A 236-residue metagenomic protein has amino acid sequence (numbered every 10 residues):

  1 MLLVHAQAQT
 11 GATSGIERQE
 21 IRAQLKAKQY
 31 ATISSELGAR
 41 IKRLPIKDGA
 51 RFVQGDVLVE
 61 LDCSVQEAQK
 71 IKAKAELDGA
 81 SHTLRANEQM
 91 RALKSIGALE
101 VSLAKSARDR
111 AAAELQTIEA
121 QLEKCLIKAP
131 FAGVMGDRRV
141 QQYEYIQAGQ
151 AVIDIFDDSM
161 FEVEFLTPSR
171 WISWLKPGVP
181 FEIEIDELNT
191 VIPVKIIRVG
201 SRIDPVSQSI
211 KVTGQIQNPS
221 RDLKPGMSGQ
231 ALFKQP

Functional and structural regions predicted by a protein language model:
V4-G38, I197-R198, G229: N-terminal beta-strand block that forms a small beta-sandwich/beta-barrel module immediately after a flexible targeting
G15-E20, K128-A129, E184-P193: Short coil-to-beta-strand transition motifs
Q24, G38, K42-P45, R51-V57 (+4 more regions): Surface-exposed patches in structured soluble domains
Q29, P45, D62, R139 (+4 more regions): A generic structural motif
V65-A120, R138, V163, S207: Alpha-helical coiled-coil segments
V65-Q66, D186-T190, Q235-P236: Short, charged beta-turn/beta-strand-edge "cap" motif at the junction between a beta-strand and an adjacent loop
G136-R138, V191-P236: Structural microfeature recognizing short secondary-structure transition sites
D158, P177-P193, R221: Low-complexity, intrinsically disordered, polar/proline/glycine/glutamine-rich protein-protein interaction regions
